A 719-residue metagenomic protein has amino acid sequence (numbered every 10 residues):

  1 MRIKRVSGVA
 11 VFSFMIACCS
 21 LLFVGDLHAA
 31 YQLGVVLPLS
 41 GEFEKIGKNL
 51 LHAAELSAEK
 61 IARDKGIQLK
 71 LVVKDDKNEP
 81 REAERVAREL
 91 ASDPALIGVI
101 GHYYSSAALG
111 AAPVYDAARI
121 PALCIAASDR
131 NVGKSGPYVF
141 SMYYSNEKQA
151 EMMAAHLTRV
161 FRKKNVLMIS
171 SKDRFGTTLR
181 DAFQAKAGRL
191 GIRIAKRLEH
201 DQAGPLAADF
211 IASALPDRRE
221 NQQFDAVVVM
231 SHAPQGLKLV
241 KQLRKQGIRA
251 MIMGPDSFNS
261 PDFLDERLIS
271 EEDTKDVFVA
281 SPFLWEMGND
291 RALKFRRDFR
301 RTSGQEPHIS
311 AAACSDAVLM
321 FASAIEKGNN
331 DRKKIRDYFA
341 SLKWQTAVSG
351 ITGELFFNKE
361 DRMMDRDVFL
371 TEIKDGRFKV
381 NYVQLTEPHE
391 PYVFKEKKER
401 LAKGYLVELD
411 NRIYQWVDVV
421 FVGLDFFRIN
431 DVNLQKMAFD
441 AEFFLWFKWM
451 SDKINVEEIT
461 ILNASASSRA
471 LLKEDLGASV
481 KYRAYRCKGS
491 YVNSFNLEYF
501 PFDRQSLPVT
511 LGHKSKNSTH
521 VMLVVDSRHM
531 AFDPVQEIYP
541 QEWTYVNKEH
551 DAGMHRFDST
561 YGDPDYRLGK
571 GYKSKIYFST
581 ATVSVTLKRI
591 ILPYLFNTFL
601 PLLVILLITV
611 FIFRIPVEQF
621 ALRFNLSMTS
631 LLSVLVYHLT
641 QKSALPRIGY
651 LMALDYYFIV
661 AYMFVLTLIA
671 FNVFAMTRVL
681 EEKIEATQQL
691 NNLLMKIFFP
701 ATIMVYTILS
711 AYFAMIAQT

Functional and structural regions predicted by a protein language model:
G34-E55, K74-P80, K172-G176, E306-A312: Extracytoplasmic "Venus flytrap"
V35, L90-Y104, L123-I125, N165-S170 (+4 more regions): Periplasmic-binding protein-like
K45-L50, K60-G133, H200-P205: Beta-alpha junction/loop-to-helix N-cap segments that form part of ligand/metal-binding clefts
D129-N131, P137-K245, E286-D290, K294: Extracellular/periplasmic Venus flytrap/periplasmic-binding protein
L190, V240-S315, N329: Extracellular/periplasmic periplasmic-binding protein-like sensory domains
D298-A311, A322-F378: Segments of small-molecule ligand-sensing domains
W344-T346, T352-D365, E372-K379, Q384-T582: Soluble non-transmembrane domains of integral membrane proteins
T582-A701: Channel- or pocket-lining gating/hinge segments that regulate access to a cavity or pore
